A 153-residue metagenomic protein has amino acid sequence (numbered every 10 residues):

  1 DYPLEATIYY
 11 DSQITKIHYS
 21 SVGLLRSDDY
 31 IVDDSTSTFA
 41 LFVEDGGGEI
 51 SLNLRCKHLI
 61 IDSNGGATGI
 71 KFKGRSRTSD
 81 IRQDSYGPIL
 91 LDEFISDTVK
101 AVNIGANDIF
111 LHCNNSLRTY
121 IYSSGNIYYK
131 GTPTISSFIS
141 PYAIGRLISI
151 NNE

Functional and structural regions predicted by a protein language model:
D1-D45, S51-S63, K73, R77-D80 (+1 more regions): Acidic (Asp/Glu) and glycine-rich low-complexity loops/linkers that are typically intrinsically disordered
G69-E153: Short, surface-exposed interaction patches in beta-rich subdomains that mediate adhesion/assembly near membranes
